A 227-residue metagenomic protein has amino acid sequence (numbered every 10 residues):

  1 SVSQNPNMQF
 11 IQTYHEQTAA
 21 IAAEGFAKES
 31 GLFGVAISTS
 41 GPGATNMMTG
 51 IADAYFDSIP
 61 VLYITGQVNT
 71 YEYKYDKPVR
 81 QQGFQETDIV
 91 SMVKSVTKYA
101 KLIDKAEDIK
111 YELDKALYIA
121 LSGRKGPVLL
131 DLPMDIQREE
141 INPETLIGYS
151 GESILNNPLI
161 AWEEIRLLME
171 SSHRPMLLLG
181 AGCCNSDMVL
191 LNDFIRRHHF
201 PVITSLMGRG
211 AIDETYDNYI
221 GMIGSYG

Functional and structural regions predicted by a protein language model:
S1-G227: N-terminal alpha/beta PP-like core and its mobile active-site loop of ThDP/TPP-dependent enzymes
